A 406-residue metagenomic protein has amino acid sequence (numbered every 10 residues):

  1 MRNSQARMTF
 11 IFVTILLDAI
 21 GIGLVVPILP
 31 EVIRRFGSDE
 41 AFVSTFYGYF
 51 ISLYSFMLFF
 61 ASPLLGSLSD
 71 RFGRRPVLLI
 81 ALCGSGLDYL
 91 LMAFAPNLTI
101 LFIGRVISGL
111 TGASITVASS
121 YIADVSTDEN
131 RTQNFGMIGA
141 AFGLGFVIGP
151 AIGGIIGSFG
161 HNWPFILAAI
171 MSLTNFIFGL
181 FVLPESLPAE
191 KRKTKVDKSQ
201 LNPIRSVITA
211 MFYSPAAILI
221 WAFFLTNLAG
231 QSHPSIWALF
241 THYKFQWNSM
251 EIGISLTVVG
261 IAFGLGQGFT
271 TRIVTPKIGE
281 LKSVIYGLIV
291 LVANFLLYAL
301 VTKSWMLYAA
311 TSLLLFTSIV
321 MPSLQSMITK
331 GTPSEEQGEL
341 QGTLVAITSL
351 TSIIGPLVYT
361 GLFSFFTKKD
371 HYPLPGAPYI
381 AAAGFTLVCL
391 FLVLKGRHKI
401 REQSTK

Functional and structural regions predicted by a protein language model:
M1-N3, P184-W221, K244: Juxtamembrane intracellular "pre-TM" segments in multi-pass secondary transporters
I28-S44, S235-I252: Short amphipathic helix-loop junctions that connect adjacent transmembrane helices in Major Facilitator Superfamily/SLC
F59-L98: Conserved MFS/SLC helix-loop-helix module at the cytosolic interface between two early adjacent transmembrane helices
A61-G73, G266-E280, F363: Helix-to-loop junctions at the C-terminal end of transmembrane segments in multipass secondary transporters
G73, F94-T99, T111, Q246 (+1 more regions): Helix-breaking motifs and short loop linkers at transmembrane-helix boundaries and internal kinks in secondary membrane
G104-G143: Cytoplasmic helix-loop-helix junction between adjacent transmembrane helices in 12-TM secondary transporters
G157-I170, G361-F385: A membrane-interface helix-boundary motif in multi-pass transporters
L281-L324: C-terminal transmembrane helical hairpin of 12-TM major facilitator-type secondary transporters
